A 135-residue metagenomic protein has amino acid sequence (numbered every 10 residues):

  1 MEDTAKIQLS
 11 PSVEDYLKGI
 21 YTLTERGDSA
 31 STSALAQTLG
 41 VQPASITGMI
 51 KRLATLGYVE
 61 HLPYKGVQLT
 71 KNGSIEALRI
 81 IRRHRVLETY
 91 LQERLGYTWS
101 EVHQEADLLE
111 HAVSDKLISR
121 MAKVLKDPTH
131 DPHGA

Functional and structural regions predicted by a protein language model:
M1-G40: Extreme N-terminal segment that seeds HTH/winged-HTH DNA-binding domains in transcriptional regulators
I50-K51: Short, hydrophobic-biased segments on the C-terminal half of alpha helices that form "recognition helices"
A54-L62: A short, conserved structural fragment
K65-H84: Basic, amphipathic "hinge/linker" alpha-helix immediately C-terminal to the N-terminal HTH DNA-binding motif
L95-A135: Anionic-ligand-binding alpha/beta catalytic cores of soluble enzymes and soluble regulatory domains that recognize
